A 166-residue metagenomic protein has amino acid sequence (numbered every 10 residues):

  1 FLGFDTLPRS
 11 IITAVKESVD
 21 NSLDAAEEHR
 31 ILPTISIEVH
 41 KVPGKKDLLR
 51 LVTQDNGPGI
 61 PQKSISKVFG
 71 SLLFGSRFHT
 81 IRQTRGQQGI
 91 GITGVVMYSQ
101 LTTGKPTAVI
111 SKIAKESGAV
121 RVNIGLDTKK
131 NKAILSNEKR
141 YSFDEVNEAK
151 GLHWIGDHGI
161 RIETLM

Functional and structural regions predicted by a protein language model:
F1-E27, K63-G70: Bergerat-fold GHKL ATPase/HATPase_c domain
L7, V39-K41, Q83-G86: Conserved short loop/turn motifs at secondary-structure junctions
S18-N21, I35, V95: Conserved structural-core and active-site-/substrate-pathway-adjacent residues in large, well-folded domains of enzymes
I31-H40: A conserved short beta-strand within the histidine kinase catalytic ATPase domain
H40-L51: Short beta-strand-loop-beta element adjacent to the nucleotide/active-site pocket used for signaling
L49-R50, Q62-S64, G75-M166: GHKL-type ATPase core
D55: Acidic ATP/Mg2+-coordinating residue in the GHKL
P58-G59: Glycine-rich G1-box
